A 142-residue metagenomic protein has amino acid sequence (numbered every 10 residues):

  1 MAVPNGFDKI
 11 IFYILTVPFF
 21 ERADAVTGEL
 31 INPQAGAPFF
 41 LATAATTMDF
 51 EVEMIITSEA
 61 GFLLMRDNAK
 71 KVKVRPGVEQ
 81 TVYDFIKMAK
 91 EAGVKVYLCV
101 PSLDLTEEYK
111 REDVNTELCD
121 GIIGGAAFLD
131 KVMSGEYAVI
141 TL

Functional and structural regions predicted by a protein language model:
F7-I11, A23, D130, S134-A138 (+1 more regions): Polar low-complexity intrinsically disordered regions
I10-G36: Short, glycine-rich nucleotide/cofactor-binding loops
G28, A69-R75, V114-N115: Short glycine-enriched, charge-decorated loop/helix-capping segments at active-site entrances that position
A35-M54: Histidine-anchored nucleotide/phosphate-binding helix
E51-S58, V96-V100: Short internal beta-strands
A60-K70: RNase H catalytic domain
K70-L105: A glycine-rich helix N-cap at a beta->alpha junction
A89-Y97, D104-A127, M133: A short aromatic-anchored loop/beta-hairpin motif
